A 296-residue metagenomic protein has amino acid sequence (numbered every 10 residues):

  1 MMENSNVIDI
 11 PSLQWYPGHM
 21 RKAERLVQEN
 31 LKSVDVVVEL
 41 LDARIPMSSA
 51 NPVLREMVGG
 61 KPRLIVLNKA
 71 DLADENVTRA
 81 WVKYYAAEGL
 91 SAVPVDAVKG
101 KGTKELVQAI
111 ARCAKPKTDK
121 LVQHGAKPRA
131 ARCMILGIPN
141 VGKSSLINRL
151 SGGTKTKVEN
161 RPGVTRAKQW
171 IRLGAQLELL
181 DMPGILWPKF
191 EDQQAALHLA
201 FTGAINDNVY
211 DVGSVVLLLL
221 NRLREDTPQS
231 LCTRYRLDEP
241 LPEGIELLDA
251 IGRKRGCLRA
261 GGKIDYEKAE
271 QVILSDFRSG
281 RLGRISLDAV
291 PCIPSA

Functional and structural regions predicted by a protein language model:
M1-V37, R44-V53, M57-R63, A70 (+3 more regions): Helix-rich effector regions associated with P-loop NTPase G domains
E39, I65-L67, I135: Structural beta-sheet core signal
D71-G137, K155, G256-C257, I264: Canonical P-loop GTPase G-domain recognition
A97, I147, L177-L180: Conserved active-site beta-strand-loop modules that form the wall/rim of enzyme catalytic pockets and either contain
K101-T103, I138, K143, V164 (+2 more regions): Gly/Ser/Thr-rich helix-start
K117-L121, N148, T154-N160, D226-L231: Short, structured loop/turn "capping" segments at alpha-beta junctions
R132-G152, T156, M182: Glycine-rich phosphate-binding P-loop
